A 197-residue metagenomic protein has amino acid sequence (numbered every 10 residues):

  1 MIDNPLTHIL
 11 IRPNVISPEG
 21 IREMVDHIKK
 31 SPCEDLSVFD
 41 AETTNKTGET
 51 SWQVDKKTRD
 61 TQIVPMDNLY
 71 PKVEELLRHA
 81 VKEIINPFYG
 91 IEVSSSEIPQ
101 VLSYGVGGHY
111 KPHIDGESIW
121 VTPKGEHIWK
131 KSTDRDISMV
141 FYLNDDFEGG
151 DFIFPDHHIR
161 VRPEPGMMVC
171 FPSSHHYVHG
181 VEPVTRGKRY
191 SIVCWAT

Functional and structural regions predicted by a protein language model:
M1-M168, H176-T197: Fe(II)/2-oxoglutarate oxygenase catalytic core
